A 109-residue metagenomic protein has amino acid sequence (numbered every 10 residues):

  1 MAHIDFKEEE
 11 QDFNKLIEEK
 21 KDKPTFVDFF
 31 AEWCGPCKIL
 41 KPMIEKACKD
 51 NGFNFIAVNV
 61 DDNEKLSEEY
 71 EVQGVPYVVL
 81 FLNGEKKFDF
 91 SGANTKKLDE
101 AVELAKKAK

Functional and structural regions predicted by a protein language model:
M1-I4, K109: N-terminal targeting signals for export/organelle localization
D5-E8, F29, K41-K65: Thiol-based oxidoreductase modules, predominantly thioredoxin-like and allied folds used for disulfide exchange
D5-P24, E64: A short beta-strand-turn-helix
K23, F30-W33, G74: Short pre-active-site segment immediately N-terminal to redox-active cysteine/selenocysteine motifs in thiol-based
D28-F30, L80: Structural cue for short, hydrophobic secondary-structure segments
C34-C37, V78: The canonical Cys-X-X-Cys-His
Y70-V79: Structural micro-motif
L80-K109: Non-catalytic, surface beta->alpha helical segment in thiol-disulfide oxidoreductase systems
